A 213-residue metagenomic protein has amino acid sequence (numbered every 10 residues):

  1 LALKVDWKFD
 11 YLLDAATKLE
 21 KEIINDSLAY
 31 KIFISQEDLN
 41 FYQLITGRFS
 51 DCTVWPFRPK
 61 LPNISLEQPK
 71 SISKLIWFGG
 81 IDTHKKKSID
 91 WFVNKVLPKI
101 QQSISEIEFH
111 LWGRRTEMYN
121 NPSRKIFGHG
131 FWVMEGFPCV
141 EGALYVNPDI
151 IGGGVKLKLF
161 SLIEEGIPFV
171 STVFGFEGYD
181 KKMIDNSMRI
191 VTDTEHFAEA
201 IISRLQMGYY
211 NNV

Functional and structural regions predicted by a protein language model:
A2-K31: Membrane-proximal helix-turn-helix segments that form the acceptor-binding/catalytic region of lipid-linked
A16, F33-S35, F57, W112 (+1 more regions): Replace "coordinates the UDP/GDP/TDP-sugar" with "coordinates nucleotide-activated sugar donors
I23-K31, L39-P59: Helix-loop-beta element that forms the nucleotide-linked donor phosphate-binding surface in glycosyltransferases
L44, V54-V140, V191: Conserved catalytic-core segment of nucleotide-activated headgroup transferases in glycan assembly
C139-G154, E165-I167: Acidic donor-binding loop of glycosyltransferase active sites
K158-S161, P168-F174: Short hydrophobic beta-strand element within catalytic cores of glycosyltransferases and related nucleotide-activated
V173-M188: Short acidic/histidine- and often glycine-rich active-site loop of Leloir-type glycosyltransferases that engages
S187-E195, S203-Y209: Conserved acidic donor-binding segment of nucleotide-sugar-dependent glycosyltransferases
